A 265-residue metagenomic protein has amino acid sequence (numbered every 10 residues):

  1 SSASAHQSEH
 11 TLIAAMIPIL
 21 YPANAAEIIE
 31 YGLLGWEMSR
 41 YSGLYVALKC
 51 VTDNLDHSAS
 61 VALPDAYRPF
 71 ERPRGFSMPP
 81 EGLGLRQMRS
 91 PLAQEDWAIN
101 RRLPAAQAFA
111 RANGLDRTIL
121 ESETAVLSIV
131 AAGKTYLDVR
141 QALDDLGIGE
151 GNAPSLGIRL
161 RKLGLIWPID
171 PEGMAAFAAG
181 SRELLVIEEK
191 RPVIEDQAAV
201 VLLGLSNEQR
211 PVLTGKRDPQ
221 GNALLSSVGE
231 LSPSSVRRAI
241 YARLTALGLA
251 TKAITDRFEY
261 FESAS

Functional and structural regions predicted by a protein language model:
S1-A15, A66-F76: Flexible glycine-/small-residue-enriched beta->alpha junction loops that bind anionic phosphate/pyrophosphate groups
P22-S265: Flexible, low-complexity linker and terminal segments
